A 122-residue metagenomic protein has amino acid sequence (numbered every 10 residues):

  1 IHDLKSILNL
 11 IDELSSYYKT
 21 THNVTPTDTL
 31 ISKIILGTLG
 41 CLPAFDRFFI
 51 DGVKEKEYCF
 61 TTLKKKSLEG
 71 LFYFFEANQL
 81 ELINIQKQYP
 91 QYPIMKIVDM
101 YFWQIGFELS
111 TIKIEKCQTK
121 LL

Functional and structural regions predicted by a protein language model:
I1-P26: Helix-hairpin-helix/helix-loop-helix acidic hairpins
S6, S15-S16, S32, S67 (+1 more regions): Generic serine detector
L14, I34, T38-L39, V53 (+1 more regions): Generic structural signal for hydrophobic core residues of well-folded globular domains
S16, T20, G40-A44, E55-Y58: Alpha-helix capping at helix-to-loop junctions
T20-L39: Active-site beta-strand/loop microenvironment that shapes enzyme catalytic pockets
V24-T25, L39-D46, K66: Active-site metal-coordination segments of metallo-dependent hydrolases
D46-L122: C-terminal accessory module of base-excision DNA glycosylases/AP lyases that mediates lesion recognition and DNA
